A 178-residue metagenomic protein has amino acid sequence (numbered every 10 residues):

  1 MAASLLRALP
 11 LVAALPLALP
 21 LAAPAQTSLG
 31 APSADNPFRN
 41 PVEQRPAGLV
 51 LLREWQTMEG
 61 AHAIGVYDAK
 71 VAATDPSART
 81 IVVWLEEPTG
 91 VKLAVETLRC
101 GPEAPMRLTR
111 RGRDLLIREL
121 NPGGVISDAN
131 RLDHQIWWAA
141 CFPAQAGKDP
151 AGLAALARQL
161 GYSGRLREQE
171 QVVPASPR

Functional and structural regions predicted by a protein language model:
M1-L5: N-terminal secretory signal peptides that target proteins for export/translocation
A8-P20: Bacterial N-terminal signal peptides
A25-R178: N-terminal secretory-pathway/extracellular module detecting exported/lumenal segments and adjacent signal-anchor/first
